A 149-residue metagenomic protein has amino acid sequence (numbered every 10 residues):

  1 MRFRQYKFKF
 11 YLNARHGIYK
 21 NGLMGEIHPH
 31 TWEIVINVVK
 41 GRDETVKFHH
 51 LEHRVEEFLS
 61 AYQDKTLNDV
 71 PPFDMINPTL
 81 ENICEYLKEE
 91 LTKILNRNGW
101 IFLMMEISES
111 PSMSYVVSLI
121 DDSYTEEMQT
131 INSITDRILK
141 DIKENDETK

Functional and structural regions predicted by a protein language model:
M1-K149: Charge-rich, low-complexity N-terminal segments
